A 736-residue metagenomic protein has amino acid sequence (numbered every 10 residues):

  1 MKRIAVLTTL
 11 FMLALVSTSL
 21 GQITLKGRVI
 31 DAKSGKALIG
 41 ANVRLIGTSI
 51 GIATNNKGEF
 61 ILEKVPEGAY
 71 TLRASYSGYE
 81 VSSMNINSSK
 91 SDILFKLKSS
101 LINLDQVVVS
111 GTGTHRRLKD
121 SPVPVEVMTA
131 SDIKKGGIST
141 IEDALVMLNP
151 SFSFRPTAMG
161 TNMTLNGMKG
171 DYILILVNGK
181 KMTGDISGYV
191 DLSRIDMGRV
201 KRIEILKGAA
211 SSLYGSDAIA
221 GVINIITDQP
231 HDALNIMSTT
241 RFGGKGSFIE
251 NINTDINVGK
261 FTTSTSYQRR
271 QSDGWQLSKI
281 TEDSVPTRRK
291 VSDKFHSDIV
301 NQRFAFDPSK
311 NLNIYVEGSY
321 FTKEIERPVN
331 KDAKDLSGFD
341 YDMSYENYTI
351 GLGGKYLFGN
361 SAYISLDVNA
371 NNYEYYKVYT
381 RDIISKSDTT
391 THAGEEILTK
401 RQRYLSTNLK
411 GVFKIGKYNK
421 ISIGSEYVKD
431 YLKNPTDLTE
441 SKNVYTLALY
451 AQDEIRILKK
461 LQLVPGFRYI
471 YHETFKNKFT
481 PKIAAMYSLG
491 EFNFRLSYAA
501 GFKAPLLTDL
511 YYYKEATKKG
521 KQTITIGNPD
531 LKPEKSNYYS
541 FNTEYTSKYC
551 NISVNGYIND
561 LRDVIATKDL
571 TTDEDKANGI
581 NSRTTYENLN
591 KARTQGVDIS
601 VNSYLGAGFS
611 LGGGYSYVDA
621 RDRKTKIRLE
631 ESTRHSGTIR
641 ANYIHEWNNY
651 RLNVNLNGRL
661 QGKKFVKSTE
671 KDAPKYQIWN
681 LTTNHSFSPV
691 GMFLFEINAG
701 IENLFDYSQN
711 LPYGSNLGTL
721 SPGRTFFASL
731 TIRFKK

Functional and structural regions predicted by a protein language model:
V6, G21, A305-P308, L496-A499 (+3 more regions): Conserved C-terminal beta-signal and adjacent last beta-strands/turns of outer-membrane beta-barrel proteins
I30-S34, A41-I46, R73-Y79, S89-K134 (+1 more regions): Short, acidic, small-residue-rich periplasmic hinge/interaction motif at the N-terminus of Gram-negative outer-membrane
I61-K64, K180-K207, Q302: Short acidic/polar hinge/loop motifs at secondary-structure boundaries that mediate gating or recognition
D92-K96, I141-A144, L148, T161-T164 (+5 more regions): N-terminal periplasmic accessory domains that precede and gate Gram-negative outer-membrane beta-barrel machines
V125, E142-K180, K201: Extracytoplasmic beta-strand/coil segments of soluble accessory domains associated with Gram-negative outer-membrane
H231-A233, R241, I256-M343: Periplasmic-side early beta-strands and strand-to-turn transitions of outer-membrane beta-barrels
G394-K410, K442, A448-Y450, K532 (+3 more regions): Outer membrane beta-barrel strand-and-loop segments of large Gram-negative receptors, especially TonB-dependent
K417, L458-K460, I558-D560, I580-K664: Gram-negative outer-membrane beta-barrel transporters
